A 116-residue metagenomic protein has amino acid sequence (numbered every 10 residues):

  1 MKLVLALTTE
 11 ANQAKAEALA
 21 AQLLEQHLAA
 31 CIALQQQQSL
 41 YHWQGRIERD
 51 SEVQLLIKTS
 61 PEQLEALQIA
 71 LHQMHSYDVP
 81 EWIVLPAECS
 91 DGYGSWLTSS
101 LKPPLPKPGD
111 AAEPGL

Functional and structural regions predicted by a protein language model:
M1-L116: Positively charged, small/polar-rich N-terminal and surface patches that mediate targeting and assembly and bind
